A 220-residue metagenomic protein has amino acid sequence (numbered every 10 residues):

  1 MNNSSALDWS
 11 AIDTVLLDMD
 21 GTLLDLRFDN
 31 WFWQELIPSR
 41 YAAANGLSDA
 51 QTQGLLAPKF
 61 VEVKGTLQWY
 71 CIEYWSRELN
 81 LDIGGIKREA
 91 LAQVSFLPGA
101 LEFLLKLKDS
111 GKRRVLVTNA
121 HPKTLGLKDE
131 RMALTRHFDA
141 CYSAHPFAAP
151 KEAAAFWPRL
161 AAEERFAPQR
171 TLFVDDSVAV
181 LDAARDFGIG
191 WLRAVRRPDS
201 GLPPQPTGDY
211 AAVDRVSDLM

Functional and structural regions predicted by a protein language model:
M1-V15, L105, H121-M220: Asp-based, Mg2+/Mn2+-dependent phosphohydrolase catalytic module
N2-G54: Active-site neighborhood of HAD-like aspartate-dependent phosphohydrolases
A11, T66-E78, G84-L116, P122-G126 (+1 more regions): Short, acidic loop-to-helix structural element flanking the phosphoryl-transfer center in phosphate-processing enzymes
T22, T118, T171: Ser/Thr-centric signal marking residues that sit in or immediately flank functional binding/regulatory motifs
L23-D25, P58-E62, L91-Q93, P146-F147: Short histidine/acidic/glycine/proline-rich micro-motifs that form metal- and phosphate-coordinating active-site loops
D25-Q34, T66, A184-L192: Short, charged helix-to-loop "capping" segments that act as catalytic/coupling loops
E35, S39-R88: A metal-dependent, Asp-based hydrolase signature
L36, R40, L55, Y74 (+4 more regions): Alpha-helical elements of Rossmann-like donor-binding domains used by nucleotide-donor carbohydrate transfer enzymes
